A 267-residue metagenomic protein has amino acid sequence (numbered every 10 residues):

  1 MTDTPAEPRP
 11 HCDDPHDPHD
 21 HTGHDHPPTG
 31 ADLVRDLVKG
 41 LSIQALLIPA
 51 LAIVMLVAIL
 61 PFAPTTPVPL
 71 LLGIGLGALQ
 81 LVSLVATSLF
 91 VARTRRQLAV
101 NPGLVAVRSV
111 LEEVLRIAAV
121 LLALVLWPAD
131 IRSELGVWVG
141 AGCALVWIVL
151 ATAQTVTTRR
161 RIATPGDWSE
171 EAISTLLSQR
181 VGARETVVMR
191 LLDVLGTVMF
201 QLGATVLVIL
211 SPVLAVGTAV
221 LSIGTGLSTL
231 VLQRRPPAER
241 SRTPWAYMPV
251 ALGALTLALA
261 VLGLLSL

Functional and structural regions predicted by a protein language model:
T2-L267: Hydrophobic alpha-helical segments at protein termini of multi-pass membrane proteins
